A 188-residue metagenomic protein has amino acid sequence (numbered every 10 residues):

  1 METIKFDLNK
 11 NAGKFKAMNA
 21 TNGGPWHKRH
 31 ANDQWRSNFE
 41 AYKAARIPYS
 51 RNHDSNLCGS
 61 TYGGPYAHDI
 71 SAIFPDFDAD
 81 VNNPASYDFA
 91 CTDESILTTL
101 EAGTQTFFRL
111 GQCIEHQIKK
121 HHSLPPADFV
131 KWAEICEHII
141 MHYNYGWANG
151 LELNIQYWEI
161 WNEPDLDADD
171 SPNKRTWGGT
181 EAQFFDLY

Functional and structural regions predicted by a protein language model:
M1-Y157, A182-Y188: Non-catalytic accessory regions flanking glycosidase/transglycosidase catalytic cores in CAZymes
N154-D186: Polysaccharide-binding and catalytic clefts of secreted carbohydrate-active enzymes
